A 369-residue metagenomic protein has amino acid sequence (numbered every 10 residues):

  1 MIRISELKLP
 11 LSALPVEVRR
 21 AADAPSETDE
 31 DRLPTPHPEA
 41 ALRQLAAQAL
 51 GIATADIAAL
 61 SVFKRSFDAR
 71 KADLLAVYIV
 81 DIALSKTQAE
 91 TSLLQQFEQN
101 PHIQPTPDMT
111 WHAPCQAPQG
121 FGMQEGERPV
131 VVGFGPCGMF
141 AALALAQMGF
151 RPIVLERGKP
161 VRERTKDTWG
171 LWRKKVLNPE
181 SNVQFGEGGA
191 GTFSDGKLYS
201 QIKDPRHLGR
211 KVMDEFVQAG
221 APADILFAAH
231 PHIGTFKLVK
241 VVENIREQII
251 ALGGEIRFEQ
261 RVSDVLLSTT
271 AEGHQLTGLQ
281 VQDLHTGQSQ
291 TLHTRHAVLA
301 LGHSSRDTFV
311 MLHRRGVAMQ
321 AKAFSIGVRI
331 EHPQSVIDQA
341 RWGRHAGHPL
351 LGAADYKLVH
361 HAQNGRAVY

Functional and structural regions predicted by a protein language model:
M1-A76, I82-A83, T87-Y369: Residues forming the flavin
